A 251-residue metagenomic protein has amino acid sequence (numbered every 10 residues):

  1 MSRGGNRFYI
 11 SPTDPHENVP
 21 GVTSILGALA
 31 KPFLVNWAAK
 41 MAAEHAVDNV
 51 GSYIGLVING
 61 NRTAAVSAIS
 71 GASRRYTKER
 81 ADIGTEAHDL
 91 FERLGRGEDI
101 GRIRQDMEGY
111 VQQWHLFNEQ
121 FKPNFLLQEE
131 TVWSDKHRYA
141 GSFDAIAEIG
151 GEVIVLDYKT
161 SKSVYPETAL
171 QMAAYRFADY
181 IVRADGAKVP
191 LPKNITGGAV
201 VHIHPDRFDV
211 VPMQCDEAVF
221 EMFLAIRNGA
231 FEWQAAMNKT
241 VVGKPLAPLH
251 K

Functional and structural regions predicted by a protein language model:
M1-A140: Metal-dependent nuclease catalytic cores that hydrolyze phosphodiester bonds in DNA/RNA, characterized by
M1-S2, D14, A236-K251: Glycine- and charge-rich intrinsically disordered segments
K31-W37, V219-R227: Short, surface-exposed linear segments at secondary-structure transitions and domain or protein termini
A43-E44, Q234-N238: Long, compositionally biased, charged low-complexity segments
R104-D106, V132-A225, A236-L246: Nucleic-acid nuclease catalytic cores
